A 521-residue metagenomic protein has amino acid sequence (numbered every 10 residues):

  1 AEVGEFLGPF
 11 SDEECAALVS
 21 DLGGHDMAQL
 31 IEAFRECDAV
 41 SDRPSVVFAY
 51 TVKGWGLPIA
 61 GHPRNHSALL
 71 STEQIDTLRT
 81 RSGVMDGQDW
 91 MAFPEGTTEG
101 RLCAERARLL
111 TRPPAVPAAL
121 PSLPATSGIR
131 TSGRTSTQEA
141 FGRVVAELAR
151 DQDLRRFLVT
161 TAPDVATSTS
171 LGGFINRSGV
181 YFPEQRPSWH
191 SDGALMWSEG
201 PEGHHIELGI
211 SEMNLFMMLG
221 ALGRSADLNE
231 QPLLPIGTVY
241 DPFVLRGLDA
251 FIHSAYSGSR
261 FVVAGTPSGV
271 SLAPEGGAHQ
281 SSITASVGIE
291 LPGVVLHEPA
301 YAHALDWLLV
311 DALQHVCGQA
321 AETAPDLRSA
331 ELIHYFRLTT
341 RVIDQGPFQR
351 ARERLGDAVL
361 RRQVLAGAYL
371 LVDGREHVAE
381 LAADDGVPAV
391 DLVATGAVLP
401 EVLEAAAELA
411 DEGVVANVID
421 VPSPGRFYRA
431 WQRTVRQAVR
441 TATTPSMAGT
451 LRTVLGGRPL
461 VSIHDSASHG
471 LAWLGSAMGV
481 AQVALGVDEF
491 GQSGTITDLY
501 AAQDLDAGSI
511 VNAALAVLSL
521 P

Functional and structural regions predicted by a protein language model:
A1-M91, S271-A278, L296, C317-P521: Thiamine diphosphate
F6-G24, A28-E32, E95-Q345, G356 (+3 more regions): Thiamine diphosphate
